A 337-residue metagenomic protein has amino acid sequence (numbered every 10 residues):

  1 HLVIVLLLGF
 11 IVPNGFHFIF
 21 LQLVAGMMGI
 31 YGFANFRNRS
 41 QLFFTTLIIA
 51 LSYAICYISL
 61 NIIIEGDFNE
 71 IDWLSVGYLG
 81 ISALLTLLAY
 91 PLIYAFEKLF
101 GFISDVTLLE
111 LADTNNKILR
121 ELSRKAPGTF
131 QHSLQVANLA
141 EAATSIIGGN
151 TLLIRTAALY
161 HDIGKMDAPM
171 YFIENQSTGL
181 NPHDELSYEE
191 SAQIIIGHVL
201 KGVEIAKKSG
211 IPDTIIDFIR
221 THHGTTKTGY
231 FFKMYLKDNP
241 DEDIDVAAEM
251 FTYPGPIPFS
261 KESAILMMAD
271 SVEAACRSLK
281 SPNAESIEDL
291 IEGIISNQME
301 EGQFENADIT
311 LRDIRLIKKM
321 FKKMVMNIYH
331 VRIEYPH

Functional and structural regions predicted by a protein language model:
H1-S123, P127: Generic detector of multi-pass transmembrane helix bundles and their immediately adjacent loops in polytopic membrane
L6, M27-A34, A50, I58 (+12 more regions): Generic, well-ordered alpha-helical scaffold segments in large soluble proteins
I11-N14, Y31, L42-F43, I63 (+7 more regions): Alpha-helix boundary/interfacial micro-motifs
V24-I30, F68-E70, Q176-P182, N239-D245 (+1 more regions): Short alpha-helical linear motifs
F68-V76, L85, A89-F100, S104-L153 (+6 more regions): Long, compositionally biased intrinsically disordered regions
L119-N283, N297-E301: Divalent metal-dependent catalytic cores for phosphoryl transfer on phosphate-bearing substrates
